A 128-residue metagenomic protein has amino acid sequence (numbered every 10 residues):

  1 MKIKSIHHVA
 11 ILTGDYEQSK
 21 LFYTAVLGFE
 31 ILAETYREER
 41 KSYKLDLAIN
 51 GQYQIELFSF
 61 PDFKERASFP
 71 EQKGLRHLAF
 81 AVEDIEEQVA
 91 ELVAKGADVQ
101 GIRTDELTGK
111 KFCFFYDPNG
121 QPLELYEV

Functional and structural regions predicted by a protein language model:
M1-K2, T35, D46, V89-V128: Vicinal oxygen chelate
M1-Q18, R76-L78: N-terminal beta-strand motif that seeds the catalytic metal site of vicinal oxygen chelate
I3-S5, P70-L75, E106-L107: Short glycine-enriched loop/turn motifs at secondary-structure junctions
L12-Q54, A94: Core segments of cupin and vicinal oxygen chelate
F22, E86-E91: Short amphipathic alpha-helices within nucleic acid-binding modules
L32-A33, K41-S42, D62-S68, G101: A short, acidic/glycine-rich surface segment
N50-Q54, D62-F63, I85-E86: Short, charged/polar surface micro-motifs in flexible loops or helix N-caps
E71-G74, L78-E86: Mid-chain, well-packed structural core segment of small domains
